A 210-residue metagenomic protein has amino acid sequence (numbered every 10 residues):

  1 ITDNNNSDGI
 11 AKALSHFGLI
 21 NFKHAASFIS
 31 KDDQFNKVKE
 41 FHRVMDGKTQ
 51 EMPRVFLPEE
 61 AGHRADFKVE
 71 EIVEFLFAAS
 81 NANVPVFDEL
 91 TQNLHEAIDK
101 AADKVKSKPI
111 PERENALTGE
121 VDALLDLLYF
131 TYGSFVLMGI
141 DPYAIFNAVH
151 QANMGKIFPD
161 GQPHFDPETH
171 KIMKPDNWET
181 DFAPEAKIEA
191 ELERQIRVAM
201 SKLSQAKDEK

Functional and structural regions predicted by a protein language model:
I1-S27: Mg2+-dependent phosphoryl-transfer enzymes with acidic/Ser/Thr/Gly-rich catalytic loops
A26-L124, L128-K210: Flexible "arm" and connector segments at domain edges
